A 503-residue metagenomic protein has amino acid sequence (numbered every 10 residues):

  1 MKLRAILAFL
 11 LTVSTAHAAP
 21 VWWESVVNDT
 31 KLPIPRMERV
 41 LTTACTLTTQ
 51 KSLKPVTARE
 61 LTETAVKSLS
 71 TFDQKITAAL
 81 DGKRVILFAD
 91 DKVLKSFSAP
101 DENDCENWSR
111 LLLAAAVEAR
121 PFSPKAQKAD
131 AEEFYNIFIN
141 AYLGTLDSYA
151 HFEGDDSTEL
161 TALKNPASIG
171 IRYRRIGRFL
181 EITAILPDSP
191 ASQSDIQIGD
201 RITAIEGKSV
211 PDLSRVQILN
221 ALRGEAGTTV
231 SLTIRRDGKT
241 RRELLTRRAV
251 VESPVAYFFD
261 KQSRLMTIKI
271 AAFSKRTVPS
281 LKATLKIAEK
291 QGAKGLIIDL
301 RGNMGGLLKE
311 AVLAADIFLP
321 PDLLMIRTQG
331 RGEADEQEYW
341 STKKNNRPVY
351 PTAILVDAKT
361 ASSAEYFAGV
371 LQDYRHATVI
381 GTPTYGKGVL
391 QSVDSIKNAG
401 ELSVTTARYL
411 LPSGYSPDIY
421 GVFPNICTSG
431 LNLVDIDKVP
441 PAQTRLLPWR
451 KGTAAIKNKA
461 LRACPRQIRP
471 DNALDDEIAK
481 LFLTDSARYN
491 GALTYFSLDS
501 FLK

Functional and structural regions predicted by a protein language model:
K2-A8: Sec-dependent signal peptide recognition, specifically the positively charged N-region followed immediately by
L10-A18: Hydrophobic h-region of N-terminal signal peptides that target proteins for export in Gram-negative bacteria
A18-A150, R450-K503: Terminal targeting/pro-maturation regions of precursor/exported proteins
A19-C45, R59, A256-K503: C-terminal "post-core" interaction segments
T30, S98-R110, P124, A162-A204 (+3 more regions): PDZ/PDZ-like domain segments forming the peptide/carboxylate-binding groove, activating on the N-terminal beta-strands
I137-N140, G144-A184, T246: PDZ/PDZ-like peptide-tail recognition elements
R178-E181, T203, Q217-A256, T405-T406: PDZ-domain C-terminal substructure recognizer with occasional recognition of PDZ-binding tails
I198-T233, E310, K387-V393: PDZ domains, with a preference for the canonical peptide-binding region formed by the helix
